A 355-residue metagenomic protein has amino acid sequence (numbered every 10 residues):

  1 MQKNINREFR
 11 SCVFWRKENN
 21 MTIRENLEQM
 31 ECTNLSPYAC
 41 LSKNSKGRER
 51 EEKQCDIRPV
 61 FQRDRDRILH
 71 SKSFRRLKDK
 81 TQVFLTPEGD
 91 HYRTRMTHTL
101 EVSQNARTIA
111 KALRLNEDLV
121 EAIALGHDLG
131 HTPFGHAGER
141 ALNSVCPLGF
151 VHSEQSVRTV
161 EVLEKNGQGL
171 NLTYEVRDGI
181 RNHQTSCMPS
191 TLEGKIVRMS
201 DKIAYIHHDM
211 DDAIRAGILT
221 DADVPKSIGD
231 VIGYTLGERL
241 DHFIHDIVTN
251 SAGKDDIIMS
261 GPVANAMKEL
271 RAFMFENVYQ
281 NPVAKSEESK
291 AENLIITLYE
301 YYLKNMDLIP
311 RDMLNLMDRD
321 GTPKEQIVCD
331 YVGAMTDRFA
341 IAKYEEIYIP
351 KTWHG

Functional and structural regions predicted by a protein language model:
F14-R95, T99, S103-I109, N116-E117 (+1 more regions): Histidine-centered, transition-metal-coordinating active-site segments
L119, I123-N166: A generic, well-ordered mixed alpha/beta core segment in the N-terminal half of proteins
